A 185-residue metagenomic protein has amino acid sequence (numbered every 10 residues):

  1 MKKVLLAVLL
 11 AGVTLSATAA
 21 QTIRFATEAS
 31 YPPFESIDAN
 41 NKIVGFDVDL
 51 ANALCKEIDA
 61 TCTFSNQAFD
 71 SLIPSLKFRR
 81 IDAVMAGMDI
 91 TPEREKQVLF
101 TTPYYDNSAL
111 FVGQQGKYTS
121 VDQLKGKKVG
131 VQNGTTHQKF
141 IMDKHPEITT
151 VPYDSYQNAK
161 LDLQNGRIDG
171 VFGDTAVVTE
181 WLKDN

Functional and structural regions predicted by a protein language model:
M1-A19: Gram-negative bacterial Sec-dependent N-terminal signal peptides
A20-G87: Extracytoplasmic small-molecule ligand-binding "clamshell" domains of the periplasmic binding protein/Venus flytrap
A26-Y31, S65-D70, R79-T91, Q114 (+3 more regions): Beta->alpha turn/N-cap motifs
E28, V98-L110: Short Pro/Gly-enriched coil loops immediately N-terminal to beta-strands
E35-I37, A51-A60, F100, H137-D154 (+1 more regions): Ligand-binding cleft/hinge of the Venus flytrap
V48-D49, T63-P74, G116, V151-N165 (+1 more regions): Short helix-initiation/N-cap motifs at beta->coil->alpha
P74, G87-K96, F140-D143, Q164 (+1 more regions): A ligand-binding cleft/hinge motif common to bilobed small-molecule-binding domains
T101, G113-V129: Flexible hinge/capping segments at coil-to-helix
